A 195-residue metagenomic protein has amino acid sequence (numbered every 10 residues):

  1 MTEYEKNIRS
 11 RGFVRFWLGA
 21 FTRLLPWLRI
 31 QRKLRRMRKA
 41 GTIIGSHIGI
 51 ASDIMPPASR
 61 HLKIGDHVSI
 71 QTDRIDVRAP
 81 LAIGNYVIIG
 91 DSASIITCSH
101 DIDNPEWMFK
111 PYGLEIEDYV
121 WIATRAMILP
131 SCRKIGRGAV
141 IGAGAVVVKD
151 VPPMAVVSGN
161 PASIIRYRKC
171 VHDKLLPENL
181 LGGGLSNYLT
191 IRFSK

Functional and structural regions predicted by a protein language model:
T2-P57, F193-S194: Extended, small-residue-rich solenoid/repeat segments and analogous flexible loops that form exposed scaffolds
E5-I8, M108-I128, R133, N160-K195: C-terminal segments of enzyme domains that contribute to small-molecule binding surfaces
R35-A40, D66-S69, F109: An N-terminal domain-start capping segment
S46, I50-S52, G65-D66, I70-T72 (+12 more regions): Left-handed beta-helix
S59, R78, W107-P111: Residues at secondary-structure transition points
H61-K63: Short, T/G/N/S-enriched strand-turn elements that build extracellular solenoid repeat scaffolds
S94-I95, D101, S163, V171: Active-site/binding-pocket entry motifs
D103-P105: A short acidic, helix-capping loop that chelates divalent metal ions and anchors anionic groups
